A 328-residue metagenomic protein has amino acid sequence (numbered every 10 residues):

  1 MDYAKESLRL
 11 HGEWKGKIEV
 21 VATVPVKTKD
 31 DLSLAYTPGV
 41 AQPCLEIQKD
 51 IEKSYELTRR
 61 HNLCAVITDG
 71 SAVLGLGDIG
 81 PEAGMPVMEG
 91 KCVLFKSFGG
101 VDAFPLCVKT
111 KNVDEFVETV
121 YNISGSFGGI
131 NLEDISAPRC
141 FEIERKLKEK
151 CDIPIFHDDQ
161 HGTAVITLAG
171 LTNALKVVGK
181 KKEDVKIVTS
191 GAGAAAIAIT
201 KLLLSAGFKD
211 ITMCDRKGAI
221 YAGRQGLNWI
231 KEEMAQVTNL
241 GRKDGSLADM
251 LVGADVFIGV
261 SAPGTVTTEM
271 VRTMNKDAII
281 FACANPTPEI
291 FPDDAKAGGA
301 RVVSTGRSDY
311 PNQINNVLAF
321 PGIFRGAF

Functional and structural regions predicted by a protein language model:
M1-I153: N-terminal ligand-binding/catalytic initiation module
L74, I79-G99, H157, H161 (+2 more regions): Glycine-rich phosphate/diphosphate-binding loop of Rossmann-like nucleotide-binding domains
P105, N131-D134, I155-D158, T189 (+4 more regions): General beta-strand structural signal in soluble alpha/beta enzymes
I143-K150, A248-G253, S261-I280: Rossmann-fold NAD(P) dinucleotide-binding segment
D152-I153, F208, N275-I279, A300-R301: A short helix->loop->beta-strand "cap" motif at the edges of active sites that frequently abuts
D152-P154, V185, E232-K243, V302-G306 (+1 more regions): Short beta-alpha connecting loops at secondary-structure transitions that line or flank enzyme active sites
D158-D159, V178, A284-N285, E289-F328: Adenosine-phosphate binding glycine-rich loop
